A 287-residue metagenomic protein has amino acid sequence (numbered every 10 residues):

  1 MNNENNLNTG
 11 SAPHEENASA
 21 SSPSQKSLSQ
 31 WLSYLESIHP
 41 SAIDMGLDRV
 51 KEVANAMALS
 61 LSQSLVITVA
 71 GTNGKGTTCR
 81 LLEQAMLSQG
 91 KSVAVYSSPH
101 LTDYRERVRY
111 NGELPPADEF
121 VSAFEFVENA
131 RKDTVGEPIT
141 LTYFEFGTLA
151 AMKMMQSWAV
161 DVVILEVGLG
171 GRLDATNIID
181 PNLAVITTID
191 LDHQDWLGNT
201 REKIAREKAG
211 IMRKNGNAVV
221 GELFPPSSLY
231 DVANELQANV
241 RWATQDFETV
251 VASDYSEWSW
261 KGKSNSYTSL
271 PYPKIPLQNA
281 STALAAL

Functional and structural regions predicted by a protein language model:
M1-G71, T78-K91, Y96, K132-P138: Short functional linear segments
S27, L47, K51-N55, L59-S62 (+2 more regions): ATP-dependent carboxylate-amine ligase catalytic core
I43, V219, Y272-P276: Hydrophobic alpha-helical scaffolding
K75, G170-L173, D192, P226: Glycine-rich nucleotide phosphate-binding loop and flanking beta-alpha elements of Rossmann-like dinucleotide-binding
L82, A151, L229: Aromatic/hydrophobic pocket-lining residues that form π-stacking "cages" and hydrophobic walls in ligand
V93, P271-L284: Short glycine/threonine-rich catalytic loop with a Thr-x-Gly-x-Asp
T134-V135, A159-V162, E166, P181-Y267 (+1 more regions): Acidic, Mg2+-coordinating active-site environments of NTP-dependent enzymes
V135-T140, T268-K274: A short glycine/serine-rich beta->alpha loop
